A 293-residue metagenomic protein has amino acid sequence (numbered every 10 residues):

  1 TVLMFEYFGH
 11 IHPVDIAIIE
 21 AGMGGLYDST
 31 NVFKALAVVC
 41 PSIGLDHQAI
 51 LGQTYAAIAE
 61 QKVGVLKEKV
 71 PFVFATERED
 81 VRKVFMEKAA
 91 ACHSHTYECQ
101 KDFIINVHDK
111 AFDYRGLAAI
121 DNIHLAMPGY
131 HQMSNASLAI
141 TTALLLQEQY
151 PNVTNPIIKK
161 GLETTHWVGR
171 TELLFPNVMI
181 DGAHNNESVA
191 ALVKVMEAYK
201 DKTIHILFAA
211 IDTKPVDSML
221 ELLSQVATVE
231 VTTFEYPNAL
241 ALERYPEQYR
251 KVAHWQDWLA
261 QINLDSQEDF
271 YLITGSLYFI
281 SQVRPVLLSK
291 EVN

Functional and structural regions predicted by a protein language model:
H10-I19, D28-N31, A35-V39, I43-H47 (+2 more regions): Nucleotide phosphate-binding/pyrophosphate-handling subdomain across enzymes that bind or process nucleotide phosphates
G22-L26, K34-H93: Conserved catalytic-core segment of NTP-binding enzymes
G25-Y27, V32, I43-L51, K159-L162 (+2 more regions): Flexible, gly/pro- and Lys/Arg-enriched active-site loops
R78-H93, H108-K110, N186, K214-L272: C-terminal helical cap/extension that packs against the catalytic core of soluble nucleotide-cofactor enzymes
N106-A119: Acidic-glycine-rich active-site phosphate/pyrophosphate-binding loop
S276: Active-site-proximal loop/hinge segments that shape catalytic or ion-binding/gating pockets
